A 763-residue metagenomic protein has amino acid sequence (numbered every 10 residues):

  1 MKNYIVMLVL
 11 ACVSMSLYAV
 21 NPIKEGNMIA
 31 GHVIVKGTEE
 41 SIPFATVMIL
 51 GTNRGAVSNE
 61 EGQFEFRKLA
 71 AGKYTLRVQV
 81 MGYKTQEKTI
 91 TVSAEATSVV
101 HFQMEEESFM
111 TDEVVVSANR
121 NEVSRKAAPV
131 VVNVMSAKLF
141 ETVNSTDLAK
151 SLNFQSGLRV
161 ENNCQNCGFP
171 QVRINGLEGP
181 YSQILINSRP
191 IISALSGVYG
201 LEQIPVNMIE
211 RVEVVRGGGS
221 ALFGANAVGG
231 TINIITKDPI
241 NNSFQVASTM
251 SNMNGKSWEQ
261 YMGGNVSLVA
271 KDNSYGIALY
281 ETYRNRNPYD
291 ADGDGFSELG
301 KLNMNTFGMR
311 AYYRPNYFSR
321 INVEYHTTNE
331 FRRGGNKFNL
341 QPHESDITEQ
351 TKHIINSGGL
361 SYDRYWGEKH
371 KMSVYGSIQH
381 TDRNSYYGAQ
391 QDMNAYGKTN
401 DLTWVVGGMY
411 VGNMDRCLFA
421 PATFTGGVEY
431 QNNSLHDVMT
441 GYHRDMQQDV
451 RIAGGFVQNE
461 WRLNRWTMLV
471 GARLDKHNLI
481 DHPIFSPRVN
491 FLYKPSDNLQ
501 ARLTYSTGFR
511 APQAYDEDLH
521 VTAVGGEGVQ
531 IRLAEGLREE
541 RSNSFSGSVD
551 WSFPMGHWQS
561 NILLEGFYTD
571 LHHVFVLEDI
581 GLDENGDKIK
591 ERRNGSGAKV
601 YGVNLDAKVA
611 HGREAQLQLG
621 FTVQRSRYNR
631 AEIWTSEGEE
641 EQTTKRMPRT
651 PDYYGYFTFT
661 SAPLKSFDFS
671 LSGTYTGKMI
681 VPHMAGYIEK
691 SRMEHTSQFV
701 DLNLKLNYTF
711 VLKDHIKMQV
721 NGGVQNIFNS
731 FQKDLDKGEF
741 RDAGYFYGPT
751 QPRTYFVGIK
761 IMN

Functional and structural regions predicted by a protein language model:
H32-T38, A45-L50, Q79-Y83, S93 (+3 more regions): Short, acidic, small-residue-rich periplasmic hinge/interaction motif at the N-terminus of Gram-negative outer-membrane
R67, Q171-R173, R189-R216, K237 (+1 more regions): Short acidic/polar hinge/loop motifs at secondary-structure boundaries that mediate gating or recognition
A149-P190, E210: Extracytoplasmic beta-strand/coil segments of soluble accessory domains associated with Gram-negative outer-membrane
Q203-Q245: A beta-strand signature from Gram-negative outer-membrane beta-barrel systems, especially the internal plug domain
N241, A247-T249, G255, S267-Q350: Periplasmic-side early beta-strands and strand-to-turn transitions of outer-membrane beta-barrels
G264, S373-S385, R502, G536-R593 (+2 more regions): Membrane-embedded beta-barrel scaffold of Gram-negative outer-membrane proteins
R462, F567-D570, D587, E591-M684: Gram-negative outer-membrane beta-barrel transporters
H572-H573, Y675-M684, Y708-N763: C-terminal beta-signal and adjacent terminal beta-strands/loops of Gram-negative outer-membrane beta-barrel proteins
